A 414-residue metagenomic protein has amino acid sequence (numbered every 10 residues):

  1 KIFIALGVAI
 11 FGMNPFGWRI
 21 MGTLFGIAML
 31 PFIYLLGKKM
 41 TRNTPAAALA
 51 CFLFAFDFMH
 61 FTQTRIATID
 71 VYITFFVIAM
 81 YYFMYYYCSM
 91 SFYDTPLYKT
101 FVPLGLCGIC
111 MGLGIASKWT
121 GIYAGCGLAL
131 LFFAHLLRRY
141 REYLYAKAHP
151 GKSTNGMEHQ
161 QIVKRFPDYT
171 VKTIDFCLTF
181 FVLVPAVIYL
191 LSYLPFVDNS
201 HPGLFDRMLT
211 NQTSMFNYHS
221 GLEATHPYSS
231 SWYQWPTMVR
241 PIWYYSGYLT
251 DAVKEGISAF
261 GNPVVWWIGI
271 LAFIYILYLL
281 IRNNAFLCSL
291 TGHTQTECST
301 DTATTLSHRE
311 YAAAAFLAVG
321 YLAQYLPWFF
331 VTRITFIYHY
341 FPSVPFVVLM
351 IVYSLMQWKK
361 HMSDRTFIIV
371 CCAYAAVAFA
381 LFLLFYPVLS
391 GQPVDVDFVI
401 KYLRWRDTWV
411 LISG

Functional and structural regions predicted by a protein language model:
K1-I2, F11-P31, Q63, A67 (+1 more regions): Loop-to-helix entry region of an early transmembrane alpha helix in multi-pass inner-membrane enzymes
I20-T41, A79-F83, Y275: Transmembrane-helix motifs of polytopic, lipid-linked glycan transferases
G22, M59-Y72, S117-T120: Short acidic/glycine- and proline-prone juxtamembrane loop motifs at membrane-interface regions of multi-pass membrane
I33-F56, Y93-V102: Transmembrane-helix signature of polytopic, membrane-embedded enzymes that assemble or transfer cell-envelope glycans
T41, M80-P103, F133-E142: Membrane-interface transmembrane helices that cradle and orient dolichyl/undecaprenyl
A47-A55, T62, M111, I115: Short helix- or helix-capping micro-motifs that position conserved polar/aromatic residues at function-defining sites
K99-L106, Y123, L130, L136-Y140 (+9 more regions): Transmembrane helical bundles and short interhelical boundary loops of multi-pass, membrane-embedded
Y248-L306: Hydrophobic, aromatic-rich transmembrane alpha-helices and their immediate juxtamembrane boundary segments
